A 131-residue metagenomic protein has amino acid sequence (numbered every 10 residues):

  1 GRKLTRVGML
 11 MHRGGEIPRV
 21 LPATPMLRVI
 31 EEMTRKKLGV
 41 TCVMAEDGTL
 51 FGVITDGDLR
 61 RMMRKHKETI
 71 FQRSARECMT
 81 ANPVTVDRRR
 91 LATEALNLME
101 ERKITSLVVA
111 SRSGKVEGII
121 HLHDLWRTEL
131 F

Functional and structural regions predicted by a protein language model:
G1-E16, L50-T105, R112, V116-F131: Tandem CBS (Bateman) regulatory domains
L10-G48: Oxyanion-binding "anion nests"
L38-G39, I104-S106: Short loop/turn microsegments at loop-to-beta-strand junctions
M44, A110-S111: Short beta->alpha connector loops at strand-helix junctions that form conserved, small/polar/Pro-enriched
